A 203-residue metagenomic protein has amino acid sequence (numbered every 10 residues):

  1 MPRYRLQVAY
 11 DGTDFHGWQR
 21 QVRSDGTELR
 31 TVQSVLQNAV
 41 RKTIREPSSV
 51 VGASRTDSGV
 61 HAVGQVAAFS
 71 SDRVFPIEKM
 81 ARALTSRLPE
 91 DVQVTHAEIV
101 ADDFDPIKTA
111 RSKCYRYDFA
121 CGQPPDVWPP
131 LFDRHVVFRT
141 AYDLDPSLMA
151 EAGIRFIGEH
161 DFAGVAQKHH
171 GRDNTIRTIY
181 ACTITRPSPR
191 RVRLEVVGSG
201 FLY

Functional and structural regions predicted by a protein language model:
M1-Y203: Structured-RNA-binding interfaces characteristic of tRNA pseudouridine synthases
